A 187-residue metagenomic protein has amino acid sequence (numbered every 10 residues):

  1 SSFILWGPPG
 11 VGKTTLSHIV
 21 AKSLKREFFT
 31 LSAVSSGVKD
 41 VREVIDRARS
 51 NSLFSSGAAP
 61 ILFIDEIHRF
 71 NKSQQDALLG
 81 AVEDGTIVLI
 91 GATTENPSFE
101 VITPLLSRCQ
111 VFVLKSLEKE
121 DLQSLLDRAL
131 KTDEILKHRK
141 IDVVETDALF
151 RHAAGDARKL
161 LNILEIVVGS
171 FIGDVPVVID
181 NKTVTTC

Functional and structural regions predicted by a protein language model:
S1-L31, D46-R49, L79-G80, D84: Walker A/P-loop
F28-I61, K72: Short glycine-rich substrate-engagement loop in P-loop NTPases that contacts/grips substrate
L31, F63, V88-A92, V113: Structural recognition of the conserved hydrophobic beta-strand(s) that form the central parallel beta-sheet of P-loop
S32-V34, Q110-Q123: Conserved AAA+ ATPase "SRH/arginine-finger" region at the nucleotide-binding site
L79-G80, N96-Q110, D127: Short regulatory helix/loop adjacent to the ATP-binding pocket of P-loop NTPases
L126-T146: Helix-loop-helix "sensor" segment of P-loop NTPases
D147-H152, R158-G173: C-terminal helical "lid" of AAA+/P-loop NTPase domains
S170-C187: Conserved C-terminal helix/linker of AAA+ ATPases
